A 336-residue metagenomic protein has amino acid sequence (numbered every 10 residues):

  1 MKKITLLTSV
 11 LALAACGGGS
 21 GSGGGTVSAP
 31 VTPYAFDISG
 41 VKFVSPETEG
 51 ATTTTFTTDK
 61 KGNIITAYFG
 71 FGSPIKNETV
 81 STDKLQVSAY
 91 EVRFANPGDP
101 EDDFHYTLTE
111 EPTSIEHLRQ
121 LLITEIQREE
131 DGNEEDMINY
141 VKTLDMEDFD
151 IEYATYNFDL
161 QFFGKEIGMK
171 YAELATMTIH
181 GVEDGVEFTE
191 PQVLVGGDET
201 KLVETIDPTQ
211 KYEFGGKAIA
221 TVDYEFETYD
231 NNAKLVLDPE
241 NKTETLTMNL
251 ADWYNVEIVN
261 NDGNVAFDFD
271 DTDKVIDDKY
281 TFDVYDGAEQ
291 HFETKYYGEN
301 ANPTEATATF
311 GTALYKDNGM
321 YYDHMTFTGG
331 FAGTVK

Functional and structural regions predicted by a protein language model:
M1-V10: Sec-dependent signal peptide recognition, specifically the positively charged N-region followed immediately by
L13-A15: C-terminal motif of bacterial Sec signal peptides marking the signal peptidase cleavage site
G17-K336: Mature soluble binding/inhibitory domains
